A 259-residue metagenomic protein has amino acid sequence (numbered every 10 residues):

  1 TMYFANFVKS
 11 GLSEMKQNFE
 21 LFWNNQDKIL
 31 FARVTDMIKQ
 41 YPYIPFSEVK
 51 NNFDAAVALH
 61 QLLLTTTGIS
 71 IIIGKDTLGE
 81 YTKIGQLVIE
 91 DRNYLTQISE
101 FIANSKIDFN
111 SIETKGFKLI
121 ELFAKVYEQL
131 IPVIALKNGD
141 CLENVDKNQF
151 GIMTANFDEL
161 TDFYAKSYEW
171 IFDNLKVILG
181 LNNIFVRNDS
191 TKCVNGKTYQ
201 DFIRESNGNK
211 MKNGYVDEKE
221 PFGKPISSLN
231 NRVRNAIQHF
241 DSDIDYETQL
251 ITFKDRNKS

Functional and structural regions predicted by a protein language model:
T1-P225, S259: Amphipathic alpha-helical interface segments
F222-I251: Histidine-centered, metal-coordinating catalytic motifs and their short helical/loop contexts
I251-S259: Amphipathic, Lys/Arg-enriched alpha-helical patches that create a basic surface for binding polyanionic ligands
